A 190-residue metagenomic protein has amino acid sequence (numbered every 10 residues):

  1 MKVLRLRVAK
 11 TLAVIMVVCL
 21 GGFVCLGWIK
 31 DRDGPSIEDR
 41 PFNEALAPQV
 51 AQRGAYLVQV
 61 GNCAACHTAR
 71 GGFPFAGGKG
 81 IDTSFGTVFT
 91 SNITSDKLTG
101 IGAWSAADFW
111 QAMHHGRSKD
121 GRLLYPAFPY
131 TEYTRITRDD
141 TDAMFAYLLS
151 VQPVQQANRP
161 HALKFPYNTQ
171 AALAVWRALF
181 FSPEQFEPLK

Functional and structural regions predicted by a protein language model:
K2-I37: N-terminal type II signal-anchor transmembrane helix that functions as the membrane-insertion/stop-transfer segment
F23-I29, S105-K119, E132-N158: C-terminal capping alpha-helices of c-type cytochrome domains
V24, I29-D33, R159-E187: Alpha-helical membrane-targeting segments
L26-A47, R70-F85: Conserved N-terminal glycine/acidic-rich loop preference
G34-Q59, L173-K190: Electrostatic cytochrome c docking/interface patches
N43-A51, Y56, G86, G102-A106 (+2 more regions): Solvent-exposed, acidic/flexible segments
G54, V60-R70, F109, M144 (+1 more regions): The canonical Cys-X-X-Cys-His
R70-A106, L124-R138, H161-A172: Gly/Gly-Pro-rich "capping" loops immediately C-terminal to redox-active cysteine motifs in periplasmic/lumenal
